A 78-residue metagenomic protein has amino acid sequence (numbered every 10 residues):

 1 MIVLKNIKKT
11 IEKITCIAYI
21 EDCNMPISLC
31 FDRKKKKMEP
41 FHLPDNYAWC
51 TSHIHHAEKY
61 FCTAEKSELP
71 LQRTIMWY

Functional and structural regions predicted by a protein language model:
I2-K34: N-terminal acidic leader/helix
M25-Y78: Acidic, low-complexity intrinsically disordered segments
